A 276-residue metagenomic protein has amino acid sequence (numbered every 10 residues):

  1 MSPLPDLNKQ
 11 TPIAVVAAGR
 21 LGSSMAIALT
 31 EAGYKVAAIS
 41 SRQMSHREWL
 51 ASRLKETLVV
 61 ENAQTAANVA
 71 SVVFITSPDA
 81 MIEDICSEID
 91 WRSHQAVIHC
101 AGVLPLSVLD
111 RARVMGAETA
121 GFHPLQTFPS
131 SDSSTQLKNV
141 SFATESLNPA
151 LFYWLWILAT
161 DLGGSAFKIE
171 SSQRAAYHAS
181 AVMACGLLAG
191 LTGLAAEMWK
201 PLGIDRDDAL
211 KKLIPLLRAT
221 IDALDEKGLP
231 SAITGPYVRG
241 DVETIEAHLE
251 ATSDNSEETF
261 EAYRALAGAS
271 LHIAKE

Functional and structural regions predicted by a protein language model:
M1-T65: NAD(P)+-binding Rossmann beta1-loop-alpha1 motif at the extreme N-terminus of oxidoreductases
K9-T11, Q95, V140: Nucleotide donor/acceptor-binding cores
A14-V15, I75, T144: Hydrophobic Val/Ile/Leu positions in short beta-strands of Rossmann-like dinucleotide-binding domains
R20, S45-H46, A80-M81, L104 (+4 more regions): Short alpha-helical
M25, M44, E48, S52-L54 (+1 more regions): Rossmann-like NAD(P)(H) cofactor-binding subdomain of soluble oxidoreductases
M25, W49-R53, R111-A112, G116 (+3 more regions): Internal alpha-helical scaffold of NAD(P)-dependent oxidoreductase catalytic cores
R218-E276: Interdomain hinge/lid region at the active-site interface of Rossmann-like NAD(P)-dependent oxidoreductases
